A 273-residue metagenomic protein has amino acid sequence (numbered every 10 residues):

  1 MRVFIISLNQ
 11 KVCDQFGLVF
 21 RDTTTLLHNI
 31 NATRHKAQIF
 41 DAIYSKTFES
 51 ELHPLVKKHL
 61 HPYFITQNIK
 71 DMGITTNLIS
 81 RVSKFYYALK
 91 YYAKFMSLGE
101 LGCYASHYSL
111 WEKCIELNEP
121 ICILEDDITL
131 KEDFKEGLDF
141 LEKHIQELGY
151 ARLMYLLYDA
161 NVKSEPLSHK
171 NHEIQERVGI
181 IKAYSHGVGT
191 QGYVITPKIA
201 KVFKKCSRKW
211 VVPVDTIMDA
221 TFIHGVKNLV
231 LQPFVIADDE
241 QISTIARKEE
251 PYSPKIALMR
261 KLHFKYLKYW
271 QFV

Functional and structural regions predicted by a protein language model:
M1-L124, I128-V273: An acidic/histidine-cluster motif and surrounding catalytic segment that typifies divalent-metal-assisted enzyme active
